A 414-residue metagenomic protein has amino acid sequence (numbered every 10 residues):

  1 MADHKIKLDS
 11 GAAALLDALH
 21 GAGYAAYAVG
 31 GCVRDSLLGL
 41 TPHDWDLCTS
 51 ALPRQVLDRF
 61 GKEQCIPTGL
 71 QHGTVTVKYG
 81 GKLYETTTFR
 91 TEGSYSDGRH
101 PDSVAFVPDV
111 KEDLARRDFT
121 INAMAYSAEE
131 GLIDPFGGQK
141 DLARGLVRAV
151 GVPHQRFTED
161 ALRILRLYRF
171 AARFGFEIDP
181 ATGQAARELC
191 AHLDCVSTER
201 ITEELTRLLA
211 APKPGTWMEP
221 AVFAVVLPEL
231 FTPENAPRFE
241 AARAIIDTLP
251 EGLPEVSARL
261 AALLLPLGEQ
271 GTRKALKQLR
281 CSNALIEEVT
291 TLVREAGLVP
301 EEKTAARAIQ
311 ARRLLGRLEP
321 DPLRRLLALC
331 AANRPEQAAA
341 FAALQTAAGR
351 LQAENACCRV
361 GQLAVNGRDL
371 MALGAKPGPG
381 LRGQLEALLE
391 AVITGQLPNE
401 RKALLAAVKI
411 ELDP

Functional and structural regions predicted by a protein language model:
M1-P414: Catalytic cores of the polymerase beta-like nucleotidyltransferase superfamily and closely associated nucleotide
